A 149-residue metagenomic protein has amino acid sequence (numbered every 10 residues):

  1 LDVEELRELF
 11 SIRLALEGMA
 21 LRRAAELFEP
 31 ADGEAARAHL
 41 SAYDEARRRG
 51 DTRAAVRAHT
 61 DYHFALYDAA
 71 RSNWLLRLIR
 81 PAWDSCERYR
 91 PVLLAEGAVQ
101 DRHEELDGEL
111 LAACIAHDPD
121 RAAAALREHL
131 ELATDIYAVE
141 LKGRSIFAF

Functional and structural regions predicted by a protein language model:
L1-E26, D68, T134-F149: Short linear motifs at protein or domain termini
L1-R7, L21-E29, A46-G50, R71 (+1 more regions): A ubiquitous short alpha-helical element
R13, P30-P91, E105-A113, R121-L132: Conserved amphipathic alpha-helical segments that form helical-bundle/coiled-coil interaction surfaces
R48, L94-A95, D107, C114 (+2 more regions): Short alpha-helix boundary/capping motifs
W74, C86-G97, T134-L141, S145: Short amphipathic alpha-helical interaction/hinge segments
V99-D101: Active-site loop of classical SDR/Rossmann-like NAD(P)-dependent oxidoreductases, centered on the catalytic Tyr-X3-Lys
